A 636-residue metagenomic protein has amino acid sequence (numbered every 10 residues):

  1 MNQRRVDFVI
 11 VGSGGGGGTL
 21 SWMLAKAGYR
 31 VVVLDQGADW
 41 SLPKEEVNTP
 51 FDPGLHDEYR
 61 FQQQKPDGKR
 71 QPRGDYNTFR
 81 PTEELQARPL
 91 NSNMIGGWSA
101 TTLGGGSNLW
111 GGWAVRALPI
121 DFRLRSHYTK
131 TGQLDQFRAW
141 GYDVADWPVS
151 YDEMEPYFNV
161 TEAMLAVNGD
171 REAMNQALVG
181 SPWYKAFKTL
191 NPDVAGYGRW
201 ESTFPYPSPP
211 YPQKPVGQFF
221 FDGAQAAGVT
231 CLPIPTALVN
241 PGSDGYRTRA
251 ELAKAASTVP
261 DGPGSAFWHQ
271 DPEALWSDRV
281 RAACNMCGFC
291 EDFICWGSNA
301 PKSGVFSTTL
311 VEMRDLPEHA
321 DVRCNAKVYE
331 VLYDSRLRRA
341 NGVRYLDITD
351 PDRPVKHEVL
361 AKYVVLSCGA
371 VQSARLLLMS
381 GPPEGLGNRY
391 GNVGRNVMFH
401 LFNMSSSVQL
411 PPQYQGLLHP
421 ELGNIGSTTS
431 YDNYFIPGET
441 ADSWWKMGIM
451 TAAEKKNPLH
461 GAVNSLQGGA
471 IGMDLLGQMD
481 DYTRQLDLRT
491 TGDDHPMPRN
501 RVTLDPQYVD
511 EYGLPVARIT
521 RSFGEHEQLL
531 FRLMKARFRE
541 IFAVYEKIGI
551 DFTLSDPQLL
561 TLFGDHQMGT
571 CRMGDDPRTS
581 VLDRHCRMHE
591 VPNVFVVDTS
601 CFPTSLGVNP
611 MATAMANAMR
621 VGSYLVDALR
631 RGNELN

Functional and structural regions predicted by a protein language model:
N2-G16: Beta1/beta-strand and adjacent pyrophosphate-binding region of the FAD-binding site in flavoprotein oxidoreductases
F8-I10, V31, V594: Conserved hydrophobic helix-helix packing surfaces used for dimerization/oligomerization
G14-G15, Y211, V371, C601: Residue-level detector of alpha-helix initiation sites
M23-K26, R30-L55, N299-P317, A326 (+5 more regions): Glycine-rich loop(s) and the adjacent beta-strand/alpha-helix scaffold that form part
A38-P66, A100-G112: Conserved N-terminal glycine-rich FAD pyrophosphate-binding loop of Rossmann-like flavoproteins
Q63, R70-N77, P89-S92, G96 (+4 more regions): Conserved redox-cofactor binding core of oxidoreductases
E83-S99, L103-G106, W110, R116-A117 (+8 more regions): FAD cofactor-binding and catalytic pocket of flavoenzymes
S99, G106, D244, A282-M286 (+5 more regions): C-terminal lid/capping helical subdomain adjacent to the catalytic/cofactor pocket in oxidative enzymes
